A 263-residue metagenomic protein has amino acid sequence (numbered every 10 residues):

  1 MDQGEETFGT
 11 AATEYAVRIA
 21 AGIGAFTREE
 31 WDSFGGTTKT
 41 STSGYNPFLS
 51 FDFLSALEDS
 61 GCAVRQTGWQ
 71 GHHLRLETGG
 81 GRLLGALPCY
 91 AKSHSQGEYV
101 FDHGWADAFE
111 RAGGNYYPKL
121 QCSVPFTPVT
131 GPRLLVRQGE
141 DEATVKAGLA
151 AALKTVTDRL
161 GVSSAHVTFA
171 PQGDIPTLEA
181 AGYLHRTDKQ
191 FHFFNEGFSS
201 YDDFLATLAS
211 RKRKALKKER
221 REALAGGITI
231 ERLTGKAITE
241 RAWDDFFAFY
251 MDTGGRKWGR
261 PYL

Functional and structural regions predicted by a protein language model:
M1-L263: N-acyltransferase acceptor-side catalytic subdomain
